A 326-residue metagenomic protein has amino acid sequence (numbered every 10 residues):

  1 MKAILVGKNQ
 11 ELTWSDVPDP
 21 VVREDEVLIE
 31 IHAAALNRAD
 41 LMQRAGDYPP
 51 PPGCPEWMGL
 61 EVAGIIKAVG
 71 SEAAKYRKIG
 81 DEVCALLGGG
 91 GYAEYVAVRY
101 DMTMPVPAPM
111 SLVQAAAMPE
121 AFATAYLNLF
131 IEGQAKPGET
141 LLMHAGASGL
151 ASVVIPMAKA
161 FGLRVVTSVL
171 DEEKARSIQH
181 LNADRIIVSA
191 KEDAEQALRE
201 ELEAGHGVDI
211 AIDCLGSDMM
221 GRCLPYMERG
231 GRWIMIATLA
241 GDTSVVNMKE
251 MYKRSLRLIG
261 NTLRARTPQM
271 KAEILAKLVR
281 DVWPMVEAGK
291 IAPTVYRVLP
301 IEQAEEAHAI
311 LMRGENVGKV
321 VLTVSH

Functional and structural regions predicted by a protein language model:
P18-A35, D47-G90: Glycine-rich beta-strand-centered segment in the early N-terminal region that forms part of a ligand/cofactor-binding
Y76-R77, A135, M227: Short, well-ordered loop/turn sites that connect or cap secondary structure elements
C84, L142, A211-I212: N-terminal Rossmann-like NAD(P) cofactor-binding module of classical short-chain dehydrogenase/reductase
L87-Y100: A structural motif shared across PLP-dependent enzymes of the aminotransferase-like
M118, F122-K191: Mid-domain Rossmann-like dinucleotide-binding core that forms the NAD(H)/NADP(H) cofactor-binding site
F161, V169, I178, D218-K290 (+1 more regions): Glycine-rich phosphate-binding loop and adjacent beta-alpha segment of Rossmann(oid) nucleotide-cofactor-binding
D193-G205: Short amphipathic alpha-helix with an adjacent loop that forms part of the alpha/beta core around
G205, W283, A288-R297, E305-H326: C-terminal capping/lid region of NAD(P)-dependent oxidoreductase domains
